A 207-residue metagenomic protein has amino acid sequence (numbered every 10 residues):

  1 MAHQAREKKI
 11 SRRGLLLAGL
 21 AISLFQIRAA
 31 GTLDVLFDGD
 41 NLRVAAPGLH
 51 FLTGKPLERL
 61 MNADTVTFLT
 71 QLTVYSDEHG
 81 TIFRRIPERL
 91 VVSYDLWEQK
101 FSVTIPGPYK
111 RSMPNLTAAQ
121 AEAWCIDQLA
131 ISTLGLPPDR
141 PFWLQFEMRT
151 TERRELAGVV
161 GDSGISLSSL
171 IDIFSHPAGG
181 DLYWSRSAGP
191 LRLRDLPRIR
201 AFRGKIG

Functional and structural regions predicted by a protein language model:
M1-S11, L17-L24: N-terminal secretory signal peptides
I22-T32: Bacterial Sec-dependent signal peptides at the C-terminal "C-region" and cleavage site
A30-P47: Short N-terminal segments immediately surrounding and downstream of signal-peptide cleavage
G48-L49, V74, M148: Hydrophobic beta-strand positions in extracellular immunoglobulin-like domains
G48-M61: Short amphipathic, basic-aromatic surface patches that mediate peripheral association with negatively charged
K55, L134-P141: Short glycine/proline/serine/threonine-rich loop/turn segments at secondary-structure transition edges
R59-L136: Structured domain cores in non-transmembrane regions
F142-G207: Glycine-rich, aromatic-bearing surface loops/beta-hairpins
